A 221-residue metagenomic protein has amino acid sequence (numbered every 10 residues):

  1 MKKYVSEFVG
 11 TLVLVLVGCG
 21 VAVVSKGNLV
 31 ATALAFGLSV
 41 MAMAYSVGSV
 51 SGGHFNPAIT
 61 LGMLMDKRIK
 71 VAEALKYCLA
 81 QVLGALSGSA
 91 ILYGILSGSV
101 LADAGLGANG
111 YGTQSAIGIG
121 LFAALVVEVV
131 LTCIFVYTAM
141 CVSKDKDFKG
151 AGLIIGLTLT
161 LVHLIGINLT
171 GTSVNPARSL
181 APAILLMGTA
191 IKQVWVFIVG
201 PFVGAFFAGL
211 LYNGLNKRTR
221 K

Functional and structural regions predicted by a protein language model:
M1-K221: Membrane-interface helix-loop junctions and terminal tails of multi-pass membrane proteins
